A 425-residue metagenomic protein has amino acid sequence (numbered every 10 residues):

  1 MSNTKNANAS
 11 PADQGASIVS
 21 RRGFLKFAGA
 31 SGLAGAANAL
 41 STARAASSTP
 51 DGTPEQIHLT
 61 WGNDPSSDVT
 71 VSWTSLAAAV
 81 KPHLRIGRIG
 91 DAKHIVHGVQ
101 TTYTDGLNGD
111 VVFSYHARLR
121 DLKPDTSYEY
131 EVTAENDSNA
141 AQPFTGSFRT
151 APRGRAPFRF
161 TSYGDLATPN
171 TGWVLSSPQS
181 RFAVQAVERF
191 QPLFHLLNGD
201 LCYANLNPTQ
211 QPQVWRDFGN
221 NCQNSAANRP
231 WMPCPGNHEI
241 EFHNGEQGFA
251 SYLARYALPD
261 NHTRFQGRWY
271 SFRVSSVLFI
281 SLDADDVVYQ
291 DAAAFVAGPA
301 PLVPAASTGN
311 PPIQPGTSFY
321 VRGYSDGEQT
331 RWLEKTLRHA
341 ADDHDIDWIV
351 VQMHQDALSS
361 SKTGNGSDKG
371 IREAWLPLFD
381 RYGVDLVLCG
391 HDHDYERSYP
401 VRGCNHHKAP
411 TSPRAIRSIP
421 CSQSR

Functional and structural regions predicted by a protein language model:
M1-V19: N-terminal secretory signal peptides
S17-K26, G32-T49: N-terminal twin-arginine translocation
R44-K81: Non-catalytic, glycine-rich low-complexity segments
K81-R155: Extended acidic/polar, glycine-enriched regions that form or flank non-catalytic beta-rich accessory modules
H116-R118, S127-P152, T209-D343, A374 (+1 more regions): Extended active-site neighborhood of metal-dependent phosphoesterases/phosphodiesterases
N139-A204: An acidic-aromatic substrate-binding cleft motif
S162-G164, H195-G199, W231-G236, V350-M353 (+1 more regions): Active-site neighborhood of phospho(di)ester-bond hydrolases with catalytic His/Asp-centered motifs
P169-G172, Y203-N207, P235-G245, V288-Q290 (+2 more regions): Active-site environment of divalent metal-dependent phosphoester hydrolases
